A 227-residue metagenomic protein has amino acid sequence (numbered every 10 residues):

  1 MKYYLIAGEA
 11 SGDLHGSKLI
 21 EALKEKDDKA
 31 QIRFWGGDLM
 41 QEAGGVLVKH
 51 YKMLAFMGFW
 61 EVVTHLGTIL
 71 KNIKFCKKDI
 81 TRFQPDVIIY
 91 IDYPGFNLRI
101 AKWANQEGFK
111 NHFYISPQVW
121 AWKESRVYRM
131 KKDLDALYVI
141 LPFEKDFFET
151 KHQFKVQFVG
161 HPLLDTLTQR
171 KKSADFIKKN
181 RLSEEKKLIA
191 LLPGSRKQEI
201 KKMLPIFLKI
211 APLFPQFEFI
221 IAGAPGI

Functional and structural regions predicted by a protein language model:
Y3-K179, L191-M203, L213-Q216, A224-G226: Active-site and donor-binding regions of nucleotide-sugar-utilizing enzymes
E185-K186: Phosphate-coordination loops involved in phosphoryl transfer and adenosine-cofactor binding
L204-L208: Short acidic-capped amphipathic helix/loop micro-motif used as an active-site/signal-coupling element
